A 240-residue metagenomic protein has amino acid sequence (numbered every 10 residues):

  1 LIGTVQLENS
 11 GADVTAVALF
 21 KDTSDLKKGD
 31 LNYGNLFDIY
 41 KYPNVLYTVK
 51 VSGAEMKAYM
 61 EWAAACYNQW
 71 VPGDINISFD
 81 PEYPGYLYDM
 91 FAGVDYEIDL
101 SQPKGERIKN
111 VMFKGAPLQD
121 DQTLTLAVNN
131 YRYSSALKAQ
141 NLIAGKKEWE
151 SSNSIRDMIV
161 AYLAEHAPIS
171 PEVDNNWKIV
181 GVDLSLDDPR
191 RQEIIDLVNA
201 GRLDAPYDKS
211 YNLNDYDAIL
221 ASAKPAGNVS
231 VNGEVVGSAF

Functional and structural regions predicted by a protein language model:
L1-F240: Feature captures C-terminal
